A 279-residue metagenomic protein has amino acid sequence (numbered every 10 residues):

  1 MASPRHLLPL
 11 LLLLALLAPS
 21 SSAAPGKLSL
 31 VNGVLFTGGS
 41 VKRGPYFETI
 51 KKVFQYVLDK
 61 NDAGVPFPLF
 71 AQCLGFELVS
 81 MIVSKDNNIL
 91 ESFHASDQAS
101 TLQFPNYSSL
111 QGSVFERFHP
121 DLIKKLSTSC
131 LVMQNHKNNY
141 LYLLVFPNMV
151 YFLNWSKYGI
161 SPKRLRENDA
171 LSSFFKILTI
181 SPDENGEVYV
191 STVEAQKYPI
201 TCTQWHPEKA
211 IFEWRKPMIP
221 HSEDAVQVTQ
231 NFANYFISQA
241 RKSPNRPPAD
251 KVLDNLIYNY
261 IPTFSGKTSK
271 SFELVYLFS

Functional and structural regions predicted by a protein language model:
A2-L7, E223, T229, L256-S279: Short linear sequence signals and composition-biased patches located at protein termini or domain-edge surfaces
S3, A24-N88, D97-A99, Y107 (+7 more regions): Flexible gly/pro-rich beta->alpha loop and the following alpha-helix that scaffold active-site loops
R5-A23: Cleavable N-terminal signal peptides of Sec/SRP-targeted secreted and luminal proteins
S20, V132-Q134, T201-W205: Active-site-proximal beta-strand elements of phosphoester/diester hydrolases
V57-K60, G64-F67, F76-K163, R215-Q230: A conserved active-site-flanking secondary-structure segment within enzyme catalytic domains
S113-P199, I261, G266-S279: Catalytic beta-strand/loop cores that center a nucleophilic Ser/Cys/Thr and support acyl-enzyme chemistry
I180-D224, Y235: A glycine-centered loop/beta-turn motif at secondary-structure junctions
